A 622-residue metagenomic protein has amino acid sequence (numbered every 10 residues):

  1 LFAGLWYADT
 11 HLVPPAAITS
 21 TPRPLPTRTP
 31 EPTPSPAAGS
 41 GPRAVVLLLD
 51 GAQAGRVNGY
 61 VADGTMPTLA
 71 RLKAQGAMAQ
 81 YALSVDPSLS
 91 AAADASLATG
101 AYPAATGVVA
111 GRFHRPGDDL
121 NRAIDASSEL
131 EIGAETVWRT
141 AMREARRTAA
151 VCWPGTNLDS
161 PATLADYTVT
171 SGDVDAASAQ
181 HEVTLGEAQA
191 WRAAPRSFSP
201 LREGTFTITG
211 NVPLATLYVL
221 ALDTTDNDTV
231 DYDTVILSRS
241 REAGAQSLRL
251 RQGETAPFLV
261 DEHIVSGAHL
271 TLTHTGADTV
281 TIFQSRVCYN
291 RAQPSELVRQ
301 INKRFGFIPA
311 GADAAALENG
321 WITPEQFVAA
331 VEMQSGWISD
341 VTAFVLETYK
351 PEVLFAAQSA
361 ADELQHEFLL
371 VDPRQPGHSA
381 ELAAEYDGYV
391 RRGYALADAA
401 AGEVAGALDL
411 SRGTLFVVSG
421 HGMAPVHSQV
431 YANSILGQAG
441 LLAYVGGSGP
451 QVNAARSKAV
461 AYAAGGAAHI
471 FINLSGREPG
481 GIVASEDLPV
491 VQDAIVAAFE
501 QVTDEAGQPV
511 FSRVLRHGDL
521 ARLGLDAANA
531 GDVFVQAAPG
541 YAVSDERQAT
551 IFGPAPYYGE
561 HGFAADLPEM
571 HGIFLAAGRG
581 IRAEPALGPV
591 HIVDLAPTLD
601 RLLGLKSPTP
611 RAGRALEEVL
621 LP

Functional and structural regions predicted by a protein language model:
L1-G4: Hydrophobic membrane-insertion alpha-helices, especially the h-region of bacterial N-terminal signal peptides
V13-G39: Ser/Thr-rich, Proline-interspersed low-complexity disordered segments
T29-M78, R147, R611: Active-site-proximal N-terminal segment of extracellular/periplasmic enzymes that hydrolyze or transfer
A37-A38, R56, G64, V328-L354 (+3 more regions): A long, amphipathic alpha-helix that forms part of the scaffold/cap immediately adjacent to metal-dependent active
G41-V57, R71-K73, L97, A141 (+8 more regions): Beta-strand elements within well-structured catalytic alpha/beta cores of enzymes that handle phosphate/sulfate esters
L49, G64, Q80, S88-L89 (+3 more regions): Secreted, luminal/periplasmic, and some membrane-associated catalytic domains that remodel anionic oxygen-ester
A79-A101, V151-S160, A357-A361, G422-P425 (+1 more regions): Short, solvent-exposed turn/loop segments enriched in Gly/Ser/Thr/Pro and often Arg
Y541, E546-V590, D594: Low-complexity, glycine/alanine/valine/leucine- and proline-rich hydrophobic stretches
